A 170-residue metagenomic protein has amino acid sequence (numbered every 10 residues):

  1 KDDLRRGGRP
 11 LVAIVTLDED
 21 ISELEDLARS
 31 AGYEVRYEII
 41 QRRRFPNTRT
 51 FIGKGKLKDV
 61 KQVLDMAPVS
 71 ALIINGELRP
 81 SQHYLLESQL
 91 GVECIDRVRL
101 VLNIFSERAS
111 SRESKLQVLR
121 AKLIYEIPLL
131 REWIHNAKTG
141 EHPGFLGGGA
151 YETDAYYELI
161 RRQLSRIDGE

Functional and structural regions predicted by a protein language model:
K1-N103: N-terminal accessory targeting/assembly segments
R49-I52, R108, K115, E152: Pocket-edge positions in alpha/beta enzyme catalytic cores
L100-V118: Short alpha-helix plus adjacent loop in nuclease-associated cores
R112-E170: Flexible nucleotide-interacting loop at or near the entrance of a catalytic core
